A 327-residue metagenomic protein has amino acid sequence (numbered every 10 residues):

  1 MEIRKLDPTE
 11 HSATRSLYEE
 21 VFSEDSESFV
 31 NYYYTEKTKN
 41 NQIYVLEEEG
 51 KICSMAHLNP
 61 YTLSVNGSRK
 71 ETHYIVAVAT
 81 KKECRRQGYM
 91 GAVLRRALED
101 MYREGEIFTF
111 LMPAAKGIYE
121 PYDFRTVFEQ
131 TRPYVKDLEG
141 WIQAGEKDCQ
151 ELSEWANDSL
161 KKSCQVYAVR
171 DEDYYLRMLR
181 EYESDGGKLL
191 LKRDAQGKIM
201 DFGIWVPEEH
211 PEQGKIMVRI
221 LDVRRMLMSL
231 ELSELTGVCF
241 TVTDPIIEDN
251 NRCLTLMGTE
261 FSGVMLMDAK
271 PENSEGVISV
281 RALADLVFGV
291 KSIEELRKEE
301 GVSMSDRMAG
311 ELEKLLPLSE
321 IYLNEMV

Functional and structural regions predicted by a protein language model:
M1-P60, G67-Y74, D137-D173, G214: Short amphipathic alpha-helix that is part of the acyltransferase structural core
Y34-N40, E181-D185, D285-V287: Short loop/turn motifs at secondary-structure junctions and domain boundaries
V45, K51-Y61, Y74-A79, L191 (+1 more regions): Conserved beta-strand in the GNAT
I75-R85, A114, V206-Q213: A short, internal acetyl-CoA/4′-phosphopantetheine-binding micro-motif in the GNAT/acyltransferase core
C84-R96: Conserved acetyl-CoA pyrophosphate-binding loop and the N-cap/start of the following alpha-helix in GNAT-like
R103-I107, P113-T131: Conserved active-site alpha-helix within GNAT-family acetyltransferase domains
E129-E234, V238: Amide-forming acyltransferase catalytic core, primarily the GNAT-like/NAT-type and related acyltransferase folds
E212-V327: C-terminal functional modules
